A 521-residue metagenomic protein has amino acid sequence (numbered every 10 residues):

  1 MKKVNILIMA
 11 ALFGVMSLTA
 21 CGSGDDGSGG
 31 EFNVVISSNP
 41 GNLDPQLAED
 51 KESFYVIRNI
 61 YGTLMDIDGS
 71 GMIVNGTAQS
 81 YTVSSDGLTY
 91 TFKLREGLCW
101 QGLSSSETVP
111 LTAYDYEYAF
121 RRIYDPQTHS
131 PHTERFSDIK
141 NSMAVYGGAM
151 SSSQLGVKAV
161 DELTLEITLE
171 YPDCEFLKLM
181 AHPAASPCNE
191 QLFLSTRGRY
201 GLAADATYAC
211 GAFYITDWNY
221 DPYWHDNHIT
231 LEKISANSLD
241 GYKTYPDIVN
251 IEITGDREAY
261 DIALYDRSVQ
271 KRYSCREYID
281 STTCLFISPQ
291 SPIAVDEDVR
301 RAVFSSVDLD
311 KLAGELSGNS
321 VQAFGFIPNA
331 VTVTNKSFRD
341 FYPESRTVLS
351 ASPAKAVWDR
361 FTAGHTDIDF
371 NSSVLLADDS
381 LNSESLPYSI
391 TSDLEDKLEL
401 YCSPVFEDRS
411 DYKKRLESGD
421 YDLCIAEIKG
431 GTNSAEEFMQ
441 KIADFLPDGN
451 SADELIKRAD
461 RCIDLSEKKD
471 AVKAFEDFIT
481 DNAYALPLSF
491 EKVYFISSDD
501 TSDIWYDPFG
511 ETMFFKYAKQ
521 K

Functional and structural regions predicted by a protein language model:
V35-S85, Y208: N-terminal lobe/hinge region of extracytoplasmic solute-binding protein
Q79-R135, I293-V295: Aromatic- and charge-enriched surface segment that lines or borders ligand/interaction sites
Y114-Y116, T164-E166, D247, D280-N329 (+2 more regions): Alpha-helical secondary-structure segments
S152-Q154, E162-L163, L169-I251: Gly/Pro-rich hinge or "lid" segments in bacterial periplasmic/extracellular proteins
W224-D226, W358-E427, V493: Ligand/substrate-recognition segments at binding pockets and active sites
S320-T362, L381-S383: Structural transition elements
C402-Y412, E436-D500, K521: Extracytoplasmic/peripheral linker and loop segments enriched in polar/acidic and small residues with frequent Thr/Pro
S497-K521: Long beta-strand-rich cores associated with HINT superfamily self-processing modules
